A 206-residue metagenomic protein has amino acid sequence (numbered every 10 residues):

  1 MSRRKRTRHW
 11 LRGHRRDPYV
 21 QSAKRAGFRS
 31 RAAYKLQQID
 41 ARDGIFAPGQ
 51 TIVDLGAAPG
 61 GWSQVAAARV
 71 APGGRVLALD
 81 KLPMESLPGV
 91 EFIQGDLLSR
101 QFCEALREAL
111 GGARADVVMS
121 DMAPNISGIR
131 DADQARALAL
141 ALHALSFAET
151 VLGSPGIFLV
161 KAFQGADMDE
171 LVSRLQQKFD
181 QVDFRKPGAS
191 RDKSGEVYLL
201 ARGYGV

Functional and structural regions predicted by a protein language model:
M1-P48: Class I SAM-dependent methyltransferase Rossmann-like catalytic core, especially the SAM/SAH-binding loop
P48-A58: Conserved class I S-adenosyl-L-methionine
P59-P72: Conserved SAM-binding loop of SAM-dependent methyltransferases across substrates and taxa, primarily the Class I
A67, L138-S154: A short glycine-rich, Lys/Arg-flanked "PGG" loop and its adjoining helix->strand segment in the class I
P72-G74, V151-I157: Short glycine-dipeptide loop
L79-S127: S-adenosyl-L-methionine
I126-A137: Glycine/threonine-rich flexible loop motifs
G165-V206: Class I S-adenosyl-L-methionine
